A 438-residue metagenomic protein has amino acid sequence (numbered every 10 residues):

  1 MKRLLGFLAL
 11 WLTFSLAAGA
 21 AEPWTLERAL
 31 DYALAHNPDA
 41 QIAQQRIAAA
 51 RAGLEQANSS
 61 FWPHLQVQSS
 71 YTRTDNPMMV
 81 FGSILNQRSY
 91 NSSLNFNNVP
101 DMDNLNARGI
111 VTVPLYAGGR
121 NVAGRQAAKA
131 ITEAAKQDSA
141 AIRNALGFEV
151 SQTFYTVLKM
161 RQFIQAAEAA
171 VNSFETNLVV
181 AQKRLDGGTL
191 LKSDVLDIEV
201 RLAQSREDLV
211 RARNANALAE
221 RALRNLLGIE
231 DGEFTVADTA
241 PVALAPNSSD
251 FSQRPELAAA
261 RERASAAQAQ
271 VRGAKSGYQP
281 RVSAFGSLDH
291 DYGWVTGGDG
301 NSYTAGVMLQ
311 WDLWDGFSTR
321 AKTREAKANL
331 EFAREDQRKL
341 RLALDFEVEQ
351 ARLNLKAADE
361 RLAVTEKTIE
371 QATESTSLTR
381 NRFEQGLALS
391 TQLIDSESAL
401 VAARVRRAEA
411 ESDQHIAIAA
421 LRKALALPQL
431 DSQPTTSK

Functional and structural regions predicted by a protein language model:
G6-S15: Bacterial N-terminal signal peptides
A20-S70, N76, L115, E230-D231 (+4 more regions): Bacterial Sec-pathway N-terminal export signals of envelope proteins
W24, I142-Q253, A351-N354, A358 (+1 more regions): Periplasmic alpha-helical coiled-coil/stalk elements that build and connect Gram-negative outer-membrane
Q41, H64-G82, F96-M102, T112-A141 (+5 more regions): Small/polar (Gly/Ser/Thr/Ala-rich) solvent-exposed segments that form structured loops/beta-strands/short helices used
I42-A57, I142, L146-A167, T176 (+6 more regions): Amphipathic alpha-helical coiled-coil segments
R73-D75, V405-K438: Acidic, low-complexity, intrinsically disordered peripheral segments
S89-N95, Q253, H290-Y292: Extracytoplasmic loops and strand-loop junctions of Gram-negative outer membrane beta-barrel proteins
N104-N106, Q152, D197, R261 (+2 more regions): Transmembrane beta-barrel architecture of outer-membrane proteins
